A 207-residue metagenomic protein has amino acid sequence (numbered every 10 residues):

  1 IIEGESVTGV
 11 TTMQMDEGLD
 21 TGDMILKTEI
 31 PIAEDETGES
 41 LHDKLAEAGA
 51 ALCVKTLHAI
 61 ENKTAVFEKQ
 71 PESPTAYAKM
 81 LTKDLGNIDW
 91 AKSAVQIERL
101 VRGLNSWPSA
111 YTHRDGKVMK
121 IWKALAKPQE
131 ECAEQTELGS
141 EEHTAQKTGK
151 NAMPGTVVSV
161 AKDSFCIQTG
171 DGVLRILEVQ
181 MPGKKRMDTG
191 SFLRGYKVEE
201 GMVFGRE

Functional and structural regions predicted by a protein language model:
I1-M80: Donor/substrate-binding cores of folate-linked one-carbon enzymes
T28, D84-G86, G172-L174: Short amphipathic alpha-helical segments
P31, N87, P182: Short, flexible active-site loop motifs that bind/organize anionic cofactors or intermediates
K55-A65, G86, R102-S109: Short helix-capping and hinge/turn segments at secondary-structure transitions, especially at repeat and domain
K79-K92: Acyl-group handling in specialized metabolite and lipid biosynthesis
W90-E207: An anion-binding loop in the catalytic cleft
